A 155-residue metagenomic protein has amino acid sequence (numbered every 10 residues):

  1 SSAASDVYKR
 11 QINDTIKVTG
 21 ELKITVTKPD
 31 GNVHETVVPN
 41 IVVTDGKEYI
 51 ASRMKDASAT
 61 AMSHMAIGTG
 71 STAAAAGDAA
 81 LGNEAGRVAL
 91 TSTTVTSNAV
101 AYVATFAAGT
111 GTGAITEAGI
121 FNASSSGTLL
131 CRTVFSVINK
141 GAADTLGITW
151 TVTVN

Functional and structural regions predicted by a protein language model:
S5, K9-T116, A123-N155: Small cysteine-rich, disulfide-bonded extracellular modules of the LU/uPAR three-finger superfamily and closely related
